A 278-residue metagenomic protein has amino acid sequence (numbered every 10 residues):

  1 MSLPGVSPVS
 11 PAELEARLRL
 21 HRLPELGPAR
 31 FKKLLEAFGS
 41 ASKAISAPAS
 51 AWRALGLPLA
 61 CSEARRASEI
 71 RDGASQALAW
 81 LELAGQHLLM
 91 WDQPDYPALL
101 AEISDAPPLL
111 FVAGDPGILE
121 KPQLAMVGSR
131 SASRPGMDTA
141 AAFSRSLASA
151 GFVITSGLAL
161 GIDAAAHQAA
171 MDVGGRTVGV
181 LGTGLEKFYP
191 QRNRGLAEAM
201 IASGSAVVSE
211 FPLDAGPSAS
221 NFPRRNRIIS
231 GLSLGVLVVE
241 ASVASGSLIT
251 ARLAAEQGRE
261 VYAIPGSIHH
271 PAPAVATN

Functional and structural regions predicted by a protein language model:
M1-D95, A263-I264: Short, small/acidic-rich helices and loops at N termini and domain boundaries of DNA replication/processing enzymes
S2-E13, M90-N278: Glycine-biased, small-residue-rich flexible motifs in mid-sequence functional cores and linkers
